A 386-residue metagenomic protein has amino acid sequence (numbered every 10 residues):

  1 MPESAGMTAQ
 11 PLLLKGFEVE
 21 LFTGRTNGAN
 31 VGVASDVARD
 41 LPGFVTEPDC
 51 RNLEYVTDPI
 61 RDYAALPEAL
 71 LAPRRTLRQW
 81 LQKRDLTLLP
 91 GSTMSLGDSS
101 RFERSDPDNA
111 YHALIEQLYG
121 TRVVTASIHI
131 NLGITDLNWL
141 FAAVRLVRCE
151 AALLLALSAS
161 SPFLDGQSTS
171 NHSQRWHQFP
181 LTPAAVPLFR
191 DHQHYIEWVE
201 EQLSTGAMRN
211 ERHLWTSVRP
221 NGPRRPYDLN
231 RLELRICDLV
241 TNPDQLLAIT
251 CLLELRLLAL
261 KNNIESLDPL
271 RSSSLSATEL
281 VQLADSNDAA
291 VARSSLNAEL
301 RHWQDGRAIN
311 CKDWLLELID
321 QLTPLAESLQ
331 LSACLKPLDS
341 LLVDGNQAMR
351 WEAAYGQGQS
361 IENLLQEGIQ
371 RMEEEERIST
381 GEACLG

Functional and structural regions predicted by a protein language model:
P2-L86, S99-R104, D108, H112 (+1 more regions): C-terminal accessory/tail domains of diverse enzymes
T8, L12, G91, S95 (+2 more regions): Metal-dependent DNA replication initiation modules
